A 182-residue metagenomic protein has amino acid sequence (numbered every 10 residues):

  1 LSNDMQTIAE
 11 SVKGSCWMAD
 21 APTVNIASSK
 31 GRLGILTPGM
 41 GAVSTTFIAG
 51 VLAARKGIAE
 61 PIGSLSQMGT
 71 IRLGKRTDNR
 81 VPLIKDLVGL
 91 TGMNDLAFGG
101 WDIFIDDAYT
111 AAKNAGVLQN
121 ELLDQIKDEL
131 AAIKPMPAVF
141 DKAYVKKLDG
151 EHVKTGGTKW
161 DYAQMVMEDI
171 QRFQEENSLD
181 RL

Functional and structural regions predicted by a protein language model:
L1-W17: N-terminal amphipathic/basic-hydrophobic helices that include classical n-h-c signal peptides and signal-anchor
W17-L182: Metallocofactor- and cofactor-centric catalytic cores in central/energy metabolism, strongly enriched
